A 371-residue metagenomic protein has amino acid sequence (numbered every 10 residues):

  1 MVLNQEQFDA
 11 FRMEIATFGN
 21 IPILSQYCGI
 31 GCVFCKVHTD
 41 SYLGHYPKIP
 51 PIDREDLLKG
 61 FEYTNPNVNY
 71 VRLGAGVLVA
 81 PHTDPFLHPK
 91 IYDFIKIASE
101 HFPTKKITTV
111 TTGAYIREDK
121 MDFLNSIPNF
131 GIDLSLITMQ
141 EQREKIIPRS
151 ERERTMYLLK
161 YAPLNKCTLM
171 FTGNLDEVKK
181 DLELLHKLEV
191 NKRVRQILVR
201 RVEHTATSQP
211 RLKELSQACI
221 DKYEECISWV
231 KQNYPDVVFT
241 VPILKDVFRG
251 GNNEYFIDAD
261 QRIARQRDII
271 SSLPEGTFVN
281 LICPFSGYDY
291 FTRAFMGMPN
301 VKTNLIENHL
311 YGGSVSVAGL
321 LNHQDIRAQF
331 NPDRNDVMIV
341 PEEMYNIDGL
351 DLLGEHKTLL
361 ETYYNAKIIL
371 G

Functional and structural regions predicted by a protein language model:
M1-F11, G250-G371: Radical SAM enzyme core and accessory elements
Q5-D56: Canonical Radical SAM [4Fe-4S] cluster-binding loop centered on the CxxxCxxC motif and its immediate flanking residues
T39-D56, T64-I116, P128-T155, K166-L175 (+1 more regions): Core AdoMet radical
P50-G60, L87-K96, P148-Y157, V178-H186 (+4 more regions): Well-ordered, non-membrane alpha-helical segments in soluble/globular domains
D53-N65, Y115-I127, M156, L182-R193 (+1 more regions): Short amphipathic alpha-helices and their capping/turn segments at secondary-structure boundaries
V110-A114, F171-N174, V241-L244, L281-G287 (+1 more regions): Structural motif
M139-E141, L158-L185, I197-S216, D246 (+2 more regions): Conserved strand-turn element in the central/C-terminal portion of the radical SAM core barrel that lines
Q209-Q261: Helix-enriched interaction subdomains in cytosolic or periplasmic regions, typified by TIR/SEFIR signaling/NADase cores
